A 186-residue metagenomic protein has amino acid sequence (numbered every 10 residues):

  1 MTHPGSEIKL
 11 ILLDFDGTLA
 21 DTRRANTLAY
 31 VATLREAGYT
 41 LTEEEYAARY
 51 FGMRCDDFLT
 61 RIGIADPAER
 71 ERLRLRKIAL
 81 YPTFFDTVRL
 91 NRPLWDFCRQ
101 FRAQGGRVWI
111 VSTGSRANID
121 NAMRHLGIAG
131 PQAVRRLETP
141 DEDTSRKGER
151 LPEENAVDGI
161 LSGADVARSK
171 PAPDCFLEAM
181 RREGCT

Functional and structural regions predicted by a protein language model:
T2-A48: Active-site neighborhood of HAD-like aspartate-dependent phosphohydrolases
P4-S6, A103-G106, E183-T186: Glycine-rich phosphate-binding loop signature in dinucleotide/nucleotide-binding domains
A25, Y50-R54, R76, R89-P93 (+2 more regions): Short beta->alpha linker loops
T27, V31, G52-D56, R116 (+1 more regions): An amphipathic alpha-helix signature
A37, F51-P82, R99-A103: A metal-dependent, Asp-based hydrolase signature
Y39-L41, I64, I128, C185: Helix N-cap/coil-helix junction residues
T83-D120, E149: Short, acidic loop-to-helix structural element flanking the phosphoryl-transfer center in phosphate-processing enzymes
S115-T186: Substrate-recognition "cap/lid" segment bordering the active-site pocket of phosphatases
